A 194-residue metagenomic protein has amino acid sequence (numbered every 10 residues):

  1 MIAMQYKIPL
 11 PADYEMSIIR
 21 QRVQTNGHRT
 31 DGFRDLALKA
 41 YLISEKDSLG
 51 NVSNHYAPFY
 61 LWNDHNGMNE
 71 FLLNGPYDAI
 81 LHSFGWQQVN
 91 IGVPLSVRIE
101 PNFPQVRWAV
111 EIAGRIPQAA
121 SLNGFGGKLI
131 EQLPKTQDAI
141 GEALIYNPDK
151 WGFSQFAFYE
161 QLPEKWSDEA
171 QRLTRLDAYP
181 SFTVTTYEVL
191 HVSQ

Functional and structural regions predicted by a protein language model:
M1-F33, A37-L38, K46-L49, N66-F71 (+1 more regions): Short S/T/G/P-rich N-terminal loop/turn motif that feeds into the first structured element of a domain
I43: Residues that line or immediately flank small-molecule/substrate-binding pockets and catalytic motifs
S53-Y56, G152: Short, surface-exposed coil-to-beta transition loops
A57-L73: Short, well-structured hydrophobic secondary-structure segments
